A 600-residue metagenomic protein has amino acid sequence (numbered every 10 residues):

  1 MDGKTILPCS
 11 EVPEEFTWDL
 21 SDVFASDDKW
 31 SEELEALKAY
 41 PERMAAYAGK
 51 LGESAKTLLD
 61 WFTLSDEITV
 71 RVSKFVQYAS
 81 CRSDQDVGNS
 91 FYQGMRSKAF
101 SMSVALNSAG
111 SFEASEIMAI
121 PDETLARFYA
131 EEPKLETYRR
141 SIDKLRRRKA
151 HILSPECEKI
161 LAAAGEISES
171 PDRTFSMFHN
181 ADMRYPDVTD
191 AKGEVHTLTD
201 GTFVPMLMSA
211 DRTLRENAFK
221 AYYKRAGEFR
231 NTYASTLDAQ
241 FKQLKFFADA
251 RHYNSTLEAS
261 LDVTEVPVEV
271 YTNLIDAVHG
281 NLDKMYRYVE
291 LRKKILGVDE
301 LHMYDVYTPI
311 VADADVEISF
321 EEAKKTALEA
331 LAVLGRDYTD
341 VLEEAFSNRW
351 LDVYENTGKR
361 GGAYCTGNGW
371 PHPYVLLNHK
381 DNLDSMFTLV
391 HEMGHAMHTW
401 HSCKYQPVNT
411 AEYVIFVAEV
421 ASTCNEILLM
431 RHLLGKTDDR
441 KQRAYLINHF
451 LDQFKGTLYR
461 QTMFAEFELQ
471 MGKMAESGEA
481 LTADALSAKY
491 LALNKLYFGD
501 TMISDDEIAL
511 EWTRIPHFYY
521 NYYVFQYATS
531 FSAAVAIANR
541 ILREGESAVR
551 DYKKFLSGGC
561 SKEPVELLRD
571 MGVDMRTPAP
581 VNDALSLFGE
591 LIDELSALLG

Functional and structural regions predicted by a protein language model:
M1-K50, V70, K74-E269, N273 (+4 more regions): His/Asp/Glu-rich acidic catalytic environments and adjacent acidic regulatory segments
S10-E14, A25, E113, I117 (+11 more regions): C-terminal, non-catalytic "cap/extension" segments appended to globular domains
H252, K380-W400, S422, I427 (+2 more regions): Active-site recognition of the HExxH zinc-binding catalytic motif
I295-T339, Y374-V375, H398, Y445 (+3 more regions): Long, K/E/R/D-enriched contiguous segments that form extended
V316-F320, N368-V390: Short pre-active-site segment immediately N-terminal to the catalytic Zn-binding motif
V316-I318, L351-P371: Catalytic zinc-binding patch centered on the HExxH motif and its immediate surroundings that defines zinc-dependent
E329, V333-D340, T366, H395 (+2 more regions): Conserved helix-loop functional segments at active or binding sites
Y413-Q442, F450-D452, G456, S530: Post-HExxH zinc-binding segment in Zn-dependent metallohydrolases
